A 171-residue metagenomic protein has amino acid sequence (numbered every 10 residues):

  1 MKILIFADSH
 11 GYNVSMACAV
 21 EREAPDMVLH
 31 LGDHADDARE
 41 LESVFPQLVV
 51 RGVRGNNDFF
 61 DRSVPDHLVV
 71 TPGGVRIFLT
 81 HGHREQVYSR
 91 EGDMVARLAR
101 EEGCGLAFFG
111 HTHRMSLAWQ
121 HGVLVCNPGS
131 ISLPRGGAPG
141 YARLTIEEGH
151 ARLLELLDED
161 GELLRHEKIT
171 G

Functional and structural regions predicted by a protein language model:
M1-L48, D58-D66, A138-G140, I146 (+2 more regions): N-terminal active-site segment of His-dependent metallophosphoesterases
K2, V49-R51, R76, L124 (+1 more regions): Conserved beta-strand segments of alpha/beta enzyme cores
I5-A7, M27-D33, R51-N56, F78-H81 (+2 more regions): Active-site neighborhood of phospho(di)ester-bond hydrolases with catalytic His/Asp-centered motifs
G11, D36, F59, Q86 (+3 more regions): Short, electropositive, low-hydrophobicity segments enriched in small/polar residues
Y12-E21, V53, E85-D93, E155-L157: Short N-terminal helix-initiation segments at or just after the protein's N-terminus
S15, G73, R100-E102, C126-G171: Binuclear metal-dependent phosphoesterase catalytic core
E23, M27, A38-E40, F60-W119 (+1 more regions): His/acidic metal-ligating clusters that form di-metal
V44-R51, L117-S130: Short acidic, glycine/proline-enriched helix-loop-strand junctions
